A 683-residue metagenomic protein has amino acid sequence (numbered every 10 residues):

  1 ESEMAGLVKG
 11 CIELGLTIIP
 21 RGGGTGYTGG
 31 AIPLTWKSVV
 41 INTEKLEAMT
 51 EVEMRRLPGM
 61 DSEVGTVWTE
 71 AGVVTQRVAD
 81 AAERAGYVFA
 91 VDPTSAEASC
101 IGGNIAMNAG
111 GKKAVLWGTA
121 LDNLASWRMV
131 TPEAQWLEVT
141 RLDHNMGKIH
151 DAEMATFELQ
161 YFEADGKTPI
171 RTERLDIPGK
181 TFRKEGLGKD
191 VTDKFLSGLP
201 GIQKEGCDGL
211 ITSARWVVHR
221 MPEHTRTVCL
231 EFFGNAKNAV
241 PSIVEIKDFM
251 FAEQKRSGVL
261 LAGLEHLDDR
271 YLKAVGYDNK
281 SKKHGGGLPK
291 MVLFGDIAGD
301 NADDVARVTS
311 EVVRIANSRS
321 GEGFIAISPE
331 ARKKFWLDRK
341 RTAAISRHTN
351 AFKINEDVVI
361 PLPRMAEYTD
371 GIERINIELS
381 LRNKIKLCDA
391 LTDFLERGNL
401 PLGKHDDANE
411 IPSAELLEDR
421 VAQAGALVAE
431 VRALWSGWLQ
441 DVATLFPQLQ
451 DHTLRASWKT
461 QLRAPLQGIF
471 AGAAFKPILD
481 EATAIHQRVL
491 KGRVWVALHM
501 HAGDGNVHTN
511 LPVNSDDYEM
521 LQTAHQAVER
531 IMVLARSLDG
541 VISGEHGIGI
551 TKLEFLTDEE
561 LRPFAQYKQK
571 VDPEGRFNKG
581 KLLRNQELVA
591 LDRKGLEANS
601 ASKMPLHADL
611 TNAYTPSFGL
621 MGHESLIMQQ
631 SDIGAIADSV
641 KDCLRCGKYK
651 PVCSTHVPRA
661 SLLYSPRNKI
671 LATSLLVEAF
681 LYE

Functional and structural regions predicted by a protein language model:
E1-L46, A90, H501-G503, A535: Glycine-rich N-terminal segment of FAD-binding domains in flavoprotein oxidoreductases, spanning the beta-loop-helix
G22-A31, N104-K113, D193-R220, V358-I360 (+4 more regions): Conserved phosphate/anionic-ligand binding catalytic regions in large, soluble enzymes, centered on
A48-G59, G65-D248, R576-N578, D592-M604 (+1 more regions): FAD-binding subdomain of flavoenzyme oxidoreductases
V88-P93, S537, Q566, Q630-G647 (+1 more regions): Immediate flanking context of iron-sulfur cluster ligation sites
K204, L210-Q522: C-terminal substrate-recognition/cap domain of FAD-linked oxidoreductases
R341-N350, I354, N383, D406-R420 (+3 more regions): Activity-critical C-terminal alpha-helical subdomain
Y518-L534: Catalytic phosphate/nucleotide-handling subdomain of diverse soluble enzymes
Q522, P605-V640, K650-P651, H656-E683: Ferredoxin-type iron-sulfur electron-transfer modules in oxidoreductases and energy-metabolism complexes
